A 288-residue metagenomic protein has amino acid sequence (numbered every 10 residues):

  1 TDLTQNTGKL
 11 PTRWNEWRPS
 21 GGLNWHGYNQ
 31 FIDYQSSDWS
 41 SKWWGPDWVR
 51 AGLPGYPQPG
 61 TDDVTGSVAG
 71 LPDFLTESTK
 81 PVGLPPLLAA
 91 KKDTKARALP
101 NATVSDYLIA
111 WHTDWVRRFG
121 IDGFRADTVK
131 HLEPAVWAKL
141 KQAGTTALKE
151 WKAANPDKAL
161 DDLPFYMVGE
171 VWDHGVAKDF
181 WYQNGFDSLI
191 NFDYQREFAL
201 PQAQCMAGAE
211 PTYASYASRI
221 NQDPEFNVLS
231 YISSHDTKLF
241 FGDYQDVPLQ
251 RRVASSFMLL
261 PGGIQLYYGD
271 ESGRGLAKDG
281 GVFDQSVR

Functional and structural regions predicted by a protein language model:
D2-Q35, S40, A110-V228, Q245-V247 (+2 more regions): Active-site-proximal helices and loops of the catalytic beta/alpha 8
T12, P19, L23, G27-F74: Surface-exposed loop and adjacent secondary-structure segments within mature catalytic domains
D47-A110, D114, R118: Chitinase-like catalytic core of GlcNAc-active glycosidases
R97-A98, T128, G242-D243: Second-shell loop/turn segments in exported
S233-L239: Active-site neighborhood of divalent metal-dependent phosphoester/pyrophosphate hydrolases
L259: Conserved active-site segments centered on acidic
I264-G269: Acidic/polar loop patches that form or flank catalytic/metal-binding clefts of enzymes that bind anionic ligands
